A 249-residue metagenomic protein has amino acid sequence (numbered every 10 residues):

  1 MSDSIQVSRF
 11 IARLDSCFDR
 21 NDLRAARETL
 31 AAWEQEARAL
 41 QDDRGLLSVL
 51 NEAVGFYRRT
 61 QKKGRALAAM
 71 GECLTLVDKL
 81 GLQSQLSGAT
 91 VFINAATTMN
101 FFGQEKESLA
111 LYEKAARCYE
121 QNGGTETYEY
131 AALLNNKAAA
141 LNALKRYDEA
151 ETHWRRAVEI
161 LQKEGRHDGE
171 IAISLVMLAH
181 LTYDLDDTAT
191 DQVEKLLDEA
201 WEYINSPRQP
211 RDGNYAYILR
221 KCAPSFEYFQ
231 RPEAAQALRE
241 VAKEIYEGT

Functional and structural regions predicted by a protein language model:
I11-N21, G45-R59, L86-F101, Y128-A143 (+2 more regions): Conserved alpha-helical positions within TPR/SEL1-like repeat arrays
L23, D43, K63, E105 (+3 more regions): TPR-repeat structural position
A31-E36, L74-K79, A116-Q121, R156-K163 (+2 more regions): Amphipathic alpha-helical segments of tetratricopeptide repeats
A39-D42, K79-Q83, Q121-T125, K163-H167 (+2 more regions): Short coil/turn linkers that connect adjacent helices within long alpha-helical scaffolds, especially alpha-solenoid
G81, A96, G123, G165 (+5 more regions): Short coil/turn linking the two alpha-helices of tandem helical-hairpin repeats
R155, K195-E202, E227-G248: TPR/TPR-like (Sel1-like) alpha-helical repeat modules
